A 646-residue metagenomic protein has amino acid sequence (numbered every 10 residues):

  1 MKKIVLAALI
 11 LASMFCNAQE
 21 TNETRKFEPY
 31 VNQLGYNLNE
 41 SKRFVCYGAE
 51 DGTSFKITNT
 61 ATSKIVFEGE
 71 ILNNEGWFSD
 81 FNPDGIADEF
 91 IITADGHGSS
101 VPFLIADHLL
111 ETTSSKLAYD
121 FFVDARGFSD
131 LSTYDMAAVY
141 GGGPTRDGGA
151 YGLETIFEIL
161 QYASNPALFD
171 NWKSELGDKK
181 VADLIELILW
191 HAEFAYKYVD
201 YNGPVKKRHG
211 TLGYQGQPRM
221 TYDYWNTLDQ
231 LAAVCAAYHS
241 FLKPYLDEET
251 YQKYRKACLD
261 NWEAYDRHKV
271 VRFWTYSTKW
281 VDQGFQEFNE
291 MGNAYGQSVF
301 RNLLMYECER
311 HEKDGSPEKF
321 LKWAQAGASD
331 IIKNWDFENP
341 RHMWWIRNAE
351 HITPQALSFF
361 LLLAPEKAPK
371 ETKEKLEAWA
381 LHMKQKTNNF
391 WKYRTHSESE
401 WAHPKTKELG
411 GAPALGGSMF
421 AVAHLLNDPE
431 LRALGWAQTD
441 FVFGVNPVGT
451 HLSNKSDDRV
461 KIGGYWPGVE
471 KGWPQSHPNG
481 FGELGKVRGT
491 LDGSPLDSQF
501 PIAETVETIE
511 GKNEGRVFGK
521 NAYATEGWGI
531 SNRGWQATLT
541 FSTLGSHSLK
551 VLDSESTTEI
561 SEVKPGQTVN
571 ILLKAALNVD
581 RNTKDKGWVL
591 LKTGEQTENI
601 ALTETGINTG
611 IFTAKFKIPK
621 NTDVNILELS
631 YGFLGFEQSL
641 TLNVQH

Functional and structural regions predicted by a protein language model:
L9-N17: Hydrophobic h-region of N-terminal signal peptides that target proteins for export in Gram-negative bacteria
T21-F27, N39, S100-L131, H646: Low-complexity, Pro/Ser/Thr- and charge-rich linker/hinge segments at domain boundaries
E23-L34, S546-K564: Short, compositionally biased P/S/T/A/G/V-rich stretches that sit at domain boundaries
Q33-H97, G127-L153, L160-Q161, Y214-P244 (+3 more regions): Aromatic (Trp/Tyr) and acidic
N37, E50, I560-V563, L577-D585: A short beta-turn/strand-edge loop motif at beta-sheet boundaries
R43-G48, V569-L577: Aromatic/hydrophobic beta-strand junction motif of beta-rich domains
L72-F81, E604-D623: Aromatic sugar-binding surface patches on proteins that engage polysaccharides or sugar-phosphate polymers
T112-S329, K333-M343: Extended ligand-binding groove/face enriched in aromatic
